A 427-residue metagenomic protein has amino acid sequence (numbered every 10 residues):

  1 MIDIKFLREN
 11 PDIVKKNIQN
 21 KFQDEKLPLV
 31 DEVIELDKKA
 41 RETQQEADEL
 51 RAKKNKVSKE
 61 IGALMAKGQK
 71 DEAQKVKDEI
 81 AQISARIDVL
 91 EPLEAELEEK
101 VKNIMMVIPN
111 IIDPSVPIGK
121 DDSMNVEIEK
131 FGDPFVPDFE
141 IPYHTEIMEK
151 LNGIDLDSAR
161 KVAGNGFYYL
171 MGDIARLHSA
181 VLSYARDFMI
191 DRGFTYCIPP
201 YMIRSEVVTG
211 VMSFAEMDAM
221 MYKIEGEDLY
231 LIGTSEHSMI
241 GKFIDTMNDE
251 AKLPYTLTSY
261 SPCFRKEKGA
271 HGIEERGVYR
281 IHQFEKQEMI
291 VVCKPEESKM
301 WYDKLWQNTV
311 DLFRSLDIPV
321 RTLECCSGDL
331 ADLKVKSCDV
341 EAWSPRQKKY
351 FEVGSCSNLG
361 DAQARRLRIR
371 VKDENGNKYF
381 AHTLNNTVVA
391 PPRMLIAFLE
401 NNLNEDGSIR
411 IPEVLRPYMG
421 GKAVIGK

Functional and structural regions predicted by a protein language model:
M1-P134, E149, G153: N-terminal alpha-helical targeting/anchoring segments
L27, K130-K427: TRNA-recognition modules of translation machinery and tRNA-sensing kinases, especially anticodon-binding
